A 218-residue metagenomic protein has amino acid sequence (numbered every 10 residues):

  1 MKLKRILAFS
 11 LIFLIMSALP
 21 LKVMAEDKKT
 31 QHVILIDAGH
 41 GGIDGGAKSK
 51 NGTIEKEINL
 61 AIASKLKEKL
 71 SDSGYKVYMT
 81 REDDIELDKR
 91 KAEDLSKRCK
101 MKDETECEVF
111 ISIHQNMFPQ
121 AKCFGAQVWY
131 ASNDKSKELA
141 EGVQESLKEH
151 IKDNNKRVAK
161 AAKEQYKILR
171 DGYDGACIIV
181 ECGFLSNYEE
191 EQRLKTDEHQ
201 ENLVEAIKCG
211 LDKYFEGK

Functional and structural regions predicted by a protein language model:
K2-A25: Sec-dependent N-terminal signal peptides of Gram-positive bacterial secreted proteins and lipoproteins
E26-I34, H40-E141, K148-E149: Catalytic-core regions of hydrolytic enzymes
D37-A38, C182: Hydrophobic/aromatic residues positioned on beta-strands within the core alpha/beta folds
V77, N154, C177: Hydrophobic anchor at the start of a short beta-strand that flanks the dinucleotide cofactor-binding loop
K91, A159-K160: Active-site glycine- and acidic-residue-rich loops that bind and position anionic ligands or nucleotide-like cofactors
T105, S112, P119, K160-K218: Active-site-adjacent mobile loop/cap segments within catalytic or ligand-binding domains
V143-L147, G210-L211: Short amphipathic C-terminal alpha-helix that caps PH/PH-like domains
E145-V158: Proline/glycine-rich low-complexity loops and linkers
